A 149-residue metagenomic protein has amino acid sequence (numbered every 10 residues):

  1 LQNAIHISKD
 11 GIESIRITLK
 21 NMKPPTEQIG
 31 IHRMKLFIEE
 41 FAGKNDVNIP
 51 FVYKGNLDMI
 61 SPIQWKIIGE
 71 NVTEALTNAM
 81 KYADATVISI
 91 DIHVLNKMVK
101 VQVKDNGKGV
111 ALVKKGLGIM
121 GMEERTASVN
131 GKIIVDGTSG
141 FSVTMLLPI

Functional and structural regions predicted by a protein language model:
L1-H6: Conserved HATPase_c
E13, I29-K66, V72: Helix-loop-beta hinge of the Bergerat
K23, M80-I88, A111, G137: A short, flexible helix-to-loop-to-beta junction within the catalytic ATP-binding CA
W65-I88: Conserved ATP-binding N-box helix of the HATPase_c
V87-K97: Short beta-strand/loop element within the Bergerat-fold HATPase_c
M98-Q102: Short, highly conserved beta-strand within the GHKL-type HATPase_c fold
D105: Acidic ATP/Mg2+-coordinating residue in the GHKL
L112-T144: ATP phosphate-binding glycine-rich loop and adjacent ATP-lid/helix-beta elements within ATP-binding kinase/ATPase
